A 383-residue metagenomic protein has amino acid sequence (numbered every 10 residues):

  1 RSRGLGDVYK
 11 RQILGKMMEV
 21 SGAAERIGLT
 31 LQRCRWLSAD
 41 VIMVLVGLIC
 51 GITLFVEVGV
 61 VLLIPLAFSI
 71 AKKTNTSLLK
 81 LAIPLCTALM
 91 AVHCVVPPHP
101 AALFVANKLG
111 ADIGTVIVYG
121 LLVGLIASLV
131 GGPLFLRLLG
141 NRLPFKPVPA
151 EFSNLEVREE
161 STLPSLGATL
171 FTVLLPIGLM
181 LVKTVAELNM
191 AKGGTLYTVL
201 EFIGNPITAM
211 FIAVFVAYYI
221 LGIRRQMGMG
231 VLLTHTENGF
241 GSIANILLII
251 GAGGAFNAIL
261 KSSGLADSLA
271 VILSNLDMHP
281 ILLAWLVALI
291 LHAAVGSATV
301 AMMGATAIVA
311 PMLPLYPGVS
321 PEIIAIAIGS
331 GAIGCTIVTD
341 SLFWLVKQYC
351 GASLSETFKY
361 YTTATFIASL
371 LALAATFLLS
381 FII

Functional and structural regions predicted by a protein language model:
R1-E25, L48, F202-G264: Core transmembrane alpha-helical segments of multi-pass membrane transporters/permeases
D7-I13, C34-F68, L247-G253, L276-M312 (+2 more regions): Hydrophobic alpha-helical transmembrane segments of multi-pass integral membrane proteins, predominantly secondary
K10-I13, G47-C50, L121-F135, A168-V185 (+5 more regions): Hydrophobic core segments of alpha-helical transmembrane domains in multi-pass membrane transport and ion-translocation
I13, E25-L29, V58-I70, H99-L109 (+4 more regions): Re-entrant/interfacial helical elements at transmembrane boundaries that shape and gate the permeation pathway
E19-A24, R33-L37, I70-L81, A106-G114 (+4 more regions): Juxtamembrane helix-boundary/capping and inter-helix hinge elements in multi-pass membrane proteins
L37-G51, N75-C94, D112-L125, P280-H292 (+1 more regions): Alpha-helical transmembrane segments of multi-pass membrane proteins
T74, T115-S161, S330-I337, S341-I383: Juxtamembrane and boundary regions of transmembrane helices in multi-pass small-molecule transporters and channels
V118-T234: Long, contiguous bundles of hydrophobic transmembrane helices that form the permeation core of multi-pass
